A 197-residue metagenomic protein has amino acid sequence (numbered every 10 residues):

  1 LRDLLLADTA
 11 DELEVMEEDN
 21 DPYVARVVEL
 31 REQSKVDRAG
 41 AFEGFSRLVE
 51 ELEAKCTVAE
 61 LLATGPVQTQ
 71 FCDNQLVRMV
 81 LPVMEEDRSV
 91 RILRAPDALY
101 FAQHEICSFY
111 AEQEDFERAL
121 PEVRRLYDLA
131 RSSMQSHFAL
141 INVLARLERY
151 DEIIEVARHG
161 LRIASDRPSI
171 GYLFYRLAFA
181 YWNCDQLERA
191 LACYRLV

Functional and structural regions predicted by a protein language model:
V24, F101, Q135, S169-Y172: Start-of-helix register in tetratricopeptide repeats
V24-V28, E105, A139, R176: "A position-specific structural signal for the A-helix of alpha-solenoid helical repeats
V28-R31, S108, N142, F179: Residue-level recognition of tetratricopeptide repeat
K35-V36, Q113, L147, C184: Structural motif corresponding to the intra-repeat A-B loop/turn of tetratricopeptide repeats
R38-A39, F116, Y150, L187: TPR-repeat structural position
S46-E53, R124, R158, R195: Alpha-solenoid helical repeat scaffolds
D97, R131, S165-P168: Short coil turns that delineate tetratricopeptide repeat
